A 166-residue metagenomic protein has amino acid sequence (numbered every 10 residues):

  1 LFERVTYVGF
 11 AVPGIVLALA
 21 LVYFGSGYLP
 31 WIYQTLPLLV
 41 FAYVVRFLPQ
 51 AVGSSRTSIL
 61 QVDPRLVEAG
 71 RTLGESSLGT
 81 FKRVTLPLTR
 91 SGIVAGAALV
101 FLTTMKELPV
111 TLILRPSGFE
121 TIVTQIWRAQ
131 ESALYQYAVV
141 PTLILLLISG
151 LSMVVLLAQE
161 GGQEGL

Functional and structural regions predicted by a protein language model:
L1-E3, I15-L48, L66, L78 (+1 more regions): Membrane-interfacial helix termini and adjacent extracytoplasmic/periplasmic loops of multi-pass transporters
V5, F41, S55, F81-L86 (+3 more regions): Hydrophobic core positions of alpha-helical segments in small-molecule transporters and transporter systems
V5-V12, L38-P49, A98-M105, R115-S117 (+1 more regions): Hydrophobic transmembrane alpha-helices
V12, V45, V52-S55, D63 (+1 more regions): Transmembrane alpha-helices
A18-L29, A42, S54-R56, A97-T104 (+2 more regions): A structural signal for multi-pass alpha-helical bundles of membrane permease subunits that mediate small-molecule
Q50, S91, S149-M153: Hydrophobic transmembrane alpha-helices of multi-pass small-molecule transporters
R56-V67, R71, E75-R83, V139-L166: C-terminal transmembrane helix and the adjacent membrane-cytosol boundary/short C-terminal tail of inner/organellar
M105, T111-V154, G161-E164: Interhelical loop and adjacent transmembrane-helix boundary motif in polytopic membrane transport permeases
